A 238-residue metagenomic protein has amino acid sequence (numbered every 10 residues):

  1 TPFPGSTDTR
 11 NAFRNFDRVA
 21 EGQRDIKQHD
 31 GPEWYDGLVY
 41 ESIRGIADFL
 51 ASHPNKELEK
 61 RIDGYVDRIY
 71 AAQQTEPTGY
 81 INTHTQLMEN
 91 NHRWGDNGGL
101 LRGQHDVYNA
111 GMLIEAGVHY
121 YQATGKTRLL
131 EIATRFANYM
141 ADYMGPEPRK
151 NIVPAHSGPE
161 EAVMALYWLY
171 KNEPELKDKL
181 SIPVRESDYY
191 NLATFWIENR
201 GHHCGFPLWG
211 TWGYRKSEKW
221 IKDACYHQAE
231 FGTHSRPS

Functional and structural regions predicted by a protein language model:
T1-S238: Glycan-recognition and catalytic cores of secretory/periplasmic carbohydrate-active enzymes
